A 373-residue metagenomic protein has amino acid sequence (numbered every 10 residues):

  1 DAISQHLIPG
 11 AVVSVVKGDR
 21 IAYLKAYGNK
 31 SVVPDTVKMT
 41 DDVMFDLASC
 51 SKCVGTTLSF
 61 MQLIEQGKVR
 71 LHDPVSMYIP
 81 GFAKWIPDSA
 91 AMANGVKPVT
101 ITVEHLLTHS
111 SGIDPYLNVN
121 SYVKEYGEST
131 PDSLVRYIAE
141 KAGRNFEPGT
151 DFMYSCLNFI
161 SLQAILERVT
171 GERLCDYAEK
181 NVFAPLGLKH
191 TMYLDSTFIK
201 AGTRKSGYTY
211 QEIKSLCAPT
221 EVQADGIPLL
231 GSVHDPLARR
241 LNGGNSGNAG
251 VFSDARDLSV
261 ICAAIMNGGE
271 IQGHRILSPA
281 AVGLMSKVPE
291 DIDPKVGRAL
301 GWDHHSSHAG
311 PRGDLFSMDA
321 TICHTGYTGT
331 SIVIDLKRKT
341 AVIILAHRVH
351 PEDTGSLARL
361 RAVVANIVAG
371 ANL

Functional and structural regions predicted by a protein language model:
D1-L47, K68-R70, K84-A90, A139-K141 (+1 more regions): Short, conserved catalytic-motif segment at the N-terminal edge
A2, M44, A91-N94, S317-I322 (+1 more regions): Short, P/G- and charge-enriched loop/turn segments at secondary-structure junctions
L7, K38, R70, N94-T100 (+4 more regions): Extracellular/periplasmic catalytic domains that process cell-envelope and extracellular macromolecules
V12-S14, H105-T108, M192, I332-V333 (+1 more regions): Structural recognition of the beta-strand scaffold that forms the well-ordered cores of secreted hydrolase catalytic
D19, D46-V75, F159-E167, L258-I261 (+2 more regions): Active-site SXXK
A26-G28, V233, A346: Short clusters of small/polar residues that mark proteolytic maturation junctions
I86-D319: Short, surface-exposed loop or secondary-structure junction motifs that flank catalytic or metal-binding residues
H324-L373: Structured C-terminal helix/loop/strand segments within mature extracytoplasmic catalytic/sensor domains
